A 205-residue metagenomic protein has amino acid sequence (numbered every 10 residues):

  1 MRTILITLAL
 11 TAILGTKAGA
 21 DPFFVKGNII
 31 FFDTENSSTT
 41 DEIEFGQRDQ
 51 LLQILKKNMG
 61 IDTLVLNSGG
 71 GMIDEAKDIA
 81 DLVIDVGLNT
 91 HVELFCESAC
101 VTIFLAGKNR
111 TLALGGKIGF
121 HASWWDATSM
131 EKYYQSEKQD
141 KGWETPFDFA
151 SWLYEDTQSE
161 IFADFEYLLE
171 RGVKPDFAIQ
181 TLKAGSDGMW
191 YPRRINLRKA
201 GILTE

Functional and structural regions predicted by a protein language model:
M1-L5: Positively charged n-region of N-terminal signal peptides that target proteins for export
I6-G15: Bacterial N-terminal signal peptides
A9, T40, S186: Generic anion/oxyanion-binding catalytic loop in active/binding sites
T16-P22: Boundary at the C-terminal end of the N-terminal hydrophobic targeting segment
F23-W124: Cleft-lining beta-strand/loop regions that shape enzyme active-site pockets
A127: Active-site loop architecture of trypsin-fold serine endopeptidases
M130-E205: Charged, glycine-interspersed solvent-exposed loop segments at helix/strand-loop junctions that cap or gate access
